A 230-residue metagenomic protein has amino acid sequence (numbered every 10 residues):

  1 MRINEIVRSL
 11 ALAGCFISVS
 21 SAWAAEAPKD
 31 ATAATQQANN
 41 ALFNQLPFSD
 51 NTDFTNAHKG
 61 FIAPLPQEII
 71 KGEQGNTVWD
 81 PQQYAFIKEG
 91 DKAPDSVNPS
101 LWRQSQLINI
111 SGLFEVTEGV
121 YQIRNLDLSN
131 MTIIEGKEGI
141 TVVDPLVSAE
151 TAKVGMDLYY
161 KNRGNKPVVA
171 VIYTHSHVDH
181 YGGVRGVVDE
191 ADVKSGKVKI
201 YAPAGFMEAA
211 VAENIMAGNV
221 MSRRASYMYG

Functional and structural regions predicted by a protein language model:
R2-W23: Gram-negative bacterial Sec-dependent N-terminal signal peptides
A11, E115-V116, V193: A generic structural signal for short, non-catalytic loop/turn and secondary-structure boundary residues
A22, N130, A149-T151, V178-H180 (+1 more regions): Flexible loop/turn segments at secondary-structure boundaries
A25-S105, N109-I110: N-terminal pre-domain segments of enzymes
S105-K166: Conserved beta-strand hairpin/beta-sheet module of binuclear metal-dependent hydrolase folds, prominently
E138-G139, A149-K199: Active-site metal-binding motif and surrounding structural segment of the metallo-beta-lactamase
P145-L146, S176, G205: Active-site metal-binding loops of divalent metal-dependent hydrolases
H180-G230: Divalent-metal coordination cores built from histidine and acidic residues
